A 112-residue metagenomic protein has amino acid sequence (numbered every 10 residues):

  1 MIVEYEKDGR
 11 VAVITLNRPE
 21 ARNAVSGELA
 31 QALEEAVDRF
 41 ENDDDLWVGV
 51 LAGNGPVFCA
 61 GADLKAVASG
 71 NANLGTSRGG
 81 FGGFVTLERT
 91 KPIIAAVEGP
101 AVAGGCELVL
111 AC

Functional and structural regions predicted by a protein language model:
M1-P56: Conserved CoA-thioester-binding segment of acyl-CoA-metabolizing enzymes
A32-E34, D38-N42, V48, L64-V102: An acidic, glycine-rich surface segment that forms the CoA-thioester-binding/catalytic face of crotonase-fold enzymes
G55-V57, G99-P100: Short glycine-rich anion-binding loops that position phosphate/pyrophosphate groups of nucleotides and phosphorylated
P56-L64: Amphipathic alpha-helical interaction surfaces in cytosolic regulatory modules
G105-C106: Short glycine/serine-rich donor-binding loops of glycosyltransferases
